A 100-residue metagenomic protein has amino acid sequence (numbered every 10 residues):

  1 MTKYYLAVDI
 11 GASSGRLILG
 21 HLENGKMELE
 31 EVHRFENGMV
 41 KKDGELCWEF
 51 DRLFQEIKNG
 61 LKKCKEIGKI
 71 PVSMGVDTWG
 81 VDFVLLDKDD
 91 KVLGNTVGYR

Functional and structural regions predicted by a protein language model:
M1-N95: N-terminal glycine/serine-rich phosphate-binding loop of ATP-dependent small-molecule kinases, especially carbohydrate
V97-R100: Acidic, His- and aromatic-enriched active-site or binding-groove loops in soluble protein domains that engage sugars
